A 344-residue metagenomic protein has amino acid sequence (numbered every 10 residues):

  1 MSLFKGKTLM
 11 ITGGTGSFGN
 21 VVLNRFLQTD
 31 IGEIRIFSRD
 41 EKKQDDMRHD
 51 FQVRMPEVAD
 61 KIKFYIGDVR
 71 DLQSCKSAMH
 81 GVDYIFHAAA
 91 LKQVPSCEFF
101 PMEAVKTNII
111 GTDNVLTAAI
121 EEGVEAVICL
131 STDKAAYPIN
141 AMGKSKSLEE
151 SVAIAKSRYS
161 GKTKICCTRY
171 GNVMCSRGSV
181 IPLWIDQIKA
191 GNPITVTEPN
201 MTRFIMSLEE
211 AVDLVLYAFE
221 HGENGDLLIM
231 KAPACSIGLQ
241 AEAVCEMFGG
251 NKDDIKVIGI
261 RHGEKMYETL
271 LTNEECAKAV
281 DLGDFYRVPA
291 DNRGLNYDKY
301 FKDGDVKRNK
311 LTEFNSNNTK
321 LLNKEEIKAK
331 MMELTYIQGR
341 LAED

Functional and structural regions predicted by a protein language model:
K7-T29: N-terminal Rossmann NAD(P)H-binding glycine-rich loop of SDR-like oxidoreductase domains
T12, M79-A88, C129: Rossmann-fold scaffold of SDR-type NAD(P)-dependent oxidoreductases
D30-K43: Conserved glycine-rich Rossmann-like NAD(P)H-binding loop of the short-chain dehydrogenase/reductase
S38, Y65-I66, K106, E198 (+1 more regions): Conserved residues in the N-terminal Rossmann fold of short-chain dehydrogenase/reductase
D40, D50, D133, P233: Residues in the short beta-alpha loop(s) of Rossmann-like NAD(P)-binding domains
K63-Y84: Conserved Rossmann-fold cofactor-binding substructure of NAD(P)-dependent oxidoreductases
H87, L91-E150, A155, I165: Conserved Rossmann-fold NAD(P)-dependent oxidoreductase catalytic core, especially the SDR/UDP-sugar
E121, S151-D344: Strand-loop microenvironment adjacent to phosphate/nucleotide-handling motifs in alpha/beta enzyme folds
